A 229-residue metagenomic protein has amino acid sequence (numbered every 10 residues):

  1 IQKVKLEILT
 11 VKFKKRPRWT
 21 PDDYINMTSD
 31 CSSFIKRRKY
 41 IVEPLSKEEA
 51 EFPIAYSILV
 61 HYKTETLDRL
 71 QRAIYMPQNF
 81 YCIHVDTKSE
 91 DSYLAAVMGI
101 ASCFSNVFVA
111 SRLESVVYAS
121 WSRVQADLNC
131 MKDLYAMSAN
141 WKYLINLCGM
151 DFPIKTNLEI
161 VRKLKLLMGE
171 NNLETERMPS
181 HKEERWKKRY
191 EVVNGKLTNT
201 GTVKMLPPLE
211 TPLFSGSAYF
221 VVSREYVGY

Functional and structural regions predicted by a protein language model:
I1-Y229: ER/Golgi luminal nucleotide-sugar-dependent glycosyltransferases, focusing on the catalytic module
